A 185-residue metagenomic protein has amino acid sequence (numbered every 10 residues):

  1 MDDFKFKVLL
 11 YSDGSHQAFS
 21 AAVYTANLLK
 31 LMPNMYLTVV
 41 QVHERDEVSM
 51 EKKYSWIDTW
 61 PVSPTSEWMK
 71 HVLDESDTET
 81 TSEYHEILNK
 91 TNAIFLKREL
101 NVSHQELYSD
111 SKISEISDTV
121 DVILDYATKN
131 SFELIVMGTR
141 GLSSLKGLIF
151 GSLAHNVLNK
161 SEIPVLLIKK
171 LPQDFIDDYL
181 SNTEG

Functional and structural regions predicted by a protein language model:
D2-V72, L100-H104, Q173-D174, L180-G185: Small/aliphatic-rich secondary-structure junction motif
D3, T78, S82-E83, K90-I135 (+2 more regions): Structural beta-alpha unit
F4-K7, Q17, D121-D178, G185: Gly/Ser-rich helix-loop-strand patches that form or flank binding pockets for ribonucleotide-derived cofactors
S20, E86, D118, S152: Short, conserved clusters of charged catalytic residues that mark active-site and nucleotide-handling motifs
L29-K30, L96, A127, L158: N-terminal cationic-hydrophobic initiation segments that often serve targeting/anchoring roles
M32-P33, R98, N130, S161: Helix C-cap/helix->beta junction micro-motif
E44-R45, Y108-K112, G141-S143: A short, flexible beta-alpha/helix-coil linker loop
